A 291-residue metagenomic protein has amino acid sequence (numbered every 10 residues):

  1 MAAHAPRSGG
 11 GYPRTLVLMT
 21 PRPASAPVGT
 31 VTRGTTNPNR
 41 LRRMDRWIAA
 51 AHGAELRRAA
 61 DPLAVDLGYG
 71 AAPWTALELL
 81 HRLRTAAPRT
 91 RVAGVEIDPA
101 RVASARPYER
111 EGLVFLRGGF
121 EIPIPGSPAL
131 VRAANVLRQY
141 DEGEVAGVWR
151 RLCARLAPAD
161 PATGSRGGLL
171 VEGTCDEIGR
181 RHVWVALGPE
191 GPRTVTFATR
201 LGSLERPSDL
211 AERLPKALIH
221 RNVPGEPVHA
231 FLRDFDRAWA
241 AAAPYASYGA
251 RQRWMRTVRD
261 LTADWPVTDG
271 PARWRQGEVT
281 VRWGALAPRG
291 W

Functional and structural regions predicted by a protein language model:
A2-P62, D66, A71-P73: Class I SAM-dependent methyltransferase Rossmann-like catalytic core, especially the SAM/SAH-binding loop
V65, G70-P123: Class I SAM-dependent methyltransferase SAM/SAH-binding core
I122-G126, Y140: Short conserved loop adjoining the S-adenosyl-L-methionine
R132-N135: A conserved beta-strand element that flanks and buttresses the S-adenosyl-L-methionine
Q139-R155: A short, conserved alpha-helix within the catalytic core of class I
L156-I178: Conserved beta-strand signature within the Rossmann-like core of class I S-adenosyl-L-methionine
R181-M255: A conserved mid-domain beta-alpha-beta active-site/ligand-binding segment of alpha/beta enzyme cores
H229-W291: Conserved Class I S-adenosyl-L-methionine
